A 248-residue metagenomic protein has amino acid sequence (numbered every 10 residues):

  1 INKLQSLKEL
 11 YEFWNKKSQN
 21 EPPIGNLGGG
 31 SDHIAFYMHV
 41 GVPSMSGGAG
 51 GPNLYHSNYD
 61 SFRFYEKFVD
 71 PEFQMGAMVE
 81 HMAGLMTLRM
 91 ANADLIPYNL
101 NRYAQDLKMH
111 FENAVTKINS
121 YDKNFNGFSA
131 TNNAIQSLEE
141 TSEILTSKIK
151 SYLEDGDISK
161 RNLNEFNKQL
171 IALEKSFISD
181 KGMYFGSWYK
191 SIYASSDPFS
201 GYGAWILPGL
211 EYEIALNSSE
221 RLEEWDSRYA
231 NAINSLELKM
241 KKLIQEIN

Functional and structural regions predicted by a protein language model:
I1-N248: Secretory-pathway/membrane protein signature
